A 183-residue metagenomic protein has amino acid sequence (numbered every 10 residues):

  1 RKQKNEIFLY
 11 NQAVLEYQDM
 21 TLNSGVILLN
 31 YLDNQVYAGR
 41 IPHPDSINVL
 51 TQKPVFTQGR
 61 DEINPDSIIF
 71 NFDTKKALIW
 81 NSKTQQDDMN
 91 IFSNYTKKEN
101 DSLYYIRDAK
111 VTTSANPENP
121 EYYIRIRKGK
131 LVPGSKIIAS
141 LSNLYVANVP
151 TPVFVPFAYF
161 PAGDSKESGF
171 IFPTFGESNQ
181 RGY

Functional and structural regions predicted by a protein language model:
R1-Y183: Structural signature for solvent-exposed beta-strand/loop edge elements and short helix-capping sites, enriched
